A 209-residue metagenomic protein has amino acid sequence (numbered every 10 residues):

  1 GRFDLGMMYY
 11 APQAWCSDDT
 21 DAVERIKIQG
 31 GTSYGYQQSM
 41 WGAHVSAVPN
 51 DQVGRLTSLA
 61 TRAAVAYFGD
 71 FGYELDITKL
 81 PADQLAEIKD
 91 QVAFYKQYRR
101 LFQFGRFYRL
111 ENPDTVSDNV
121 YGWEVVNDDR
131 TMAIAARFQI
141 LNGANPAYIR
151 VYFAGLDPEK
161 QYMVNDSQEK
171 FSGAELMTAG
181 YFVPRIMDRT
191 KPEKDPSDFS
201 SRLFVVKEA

Functional and structural regions predicted by a protein language model:
G1-T78: Glycan-recognition surfaces
R2-L5, T115-V120, G173-E175: Short, solvent-exposed polar/charged micro-motifs at secondary-structure junctions
M7, K79-L80, A147-Y152: Composition- and surface-driven signal marking solvent-exposed, interaction-prone regions in large proteins
A63-E111: Catalytic cores of secreted or luminal carbohydrate-active enzymes
A66, A135, V164: Conserved, mostly hydrophobic/aromatic
D114-P158: Carbohydrate-binding surface patches
L141-A209: C-terminal beta-sandwich/jelly-roll accessory domains of carbohydrate-active enzymes
